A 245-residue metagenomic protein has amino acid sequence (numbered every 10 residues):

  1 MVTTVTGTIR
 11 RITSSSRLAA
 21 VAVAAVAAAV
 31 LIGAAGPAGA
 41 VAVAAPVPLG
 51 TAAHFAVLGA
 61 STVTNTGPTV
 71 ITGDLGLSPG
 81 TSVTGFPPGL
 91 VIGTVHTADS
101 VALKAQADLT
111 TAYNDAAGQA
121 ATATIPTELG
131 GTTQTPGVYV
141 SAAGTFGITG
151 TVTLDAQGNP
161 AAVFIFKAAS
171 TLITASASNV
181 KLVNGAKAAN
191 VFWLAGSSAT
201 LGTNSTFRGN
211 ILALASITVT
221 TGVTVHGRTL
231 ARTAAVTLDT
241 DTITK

Functional and structural regions predicted by a protein language model:
V2-A40: Secretory targeting and sorting signals
P37-K245: Solvent-exposed adhesion/ligand-recognition segments of exported proteins
